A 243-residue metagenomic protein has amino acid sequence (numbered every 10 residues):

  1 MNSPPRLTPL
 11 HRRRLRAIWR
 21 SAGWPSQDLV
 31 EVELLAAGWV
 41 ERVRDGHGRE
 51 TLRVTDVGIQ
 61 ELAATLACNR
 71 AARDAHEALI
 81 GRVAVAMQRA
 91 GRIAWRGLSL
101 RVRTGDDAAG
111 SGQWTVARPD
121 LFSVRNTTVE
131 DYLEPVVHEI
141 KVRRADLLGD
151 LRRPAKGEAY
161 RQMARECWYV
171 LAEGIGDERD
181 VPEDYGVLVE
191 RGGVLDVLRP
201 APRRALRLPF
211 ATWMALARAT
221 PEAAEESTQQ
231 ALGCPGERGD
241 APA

Functional and structural regions predicted by a protein language model:
M1-L10, A17-W24, L29-V30, A36-G38 (+5 more regions): Non-catalytic C-terminal interaction segments of nucleic acid-processing enzymes
V43-L66: Accessory beta->alpha helical hairpin/"wing" motif in late/C-terminal subdomains of nucleic-acid enzymes
L66-R70, R103, D107-G110, K141-R144: Surface-exposed cleft-lining segments at the edges of enzyme active sites
D74: Entry/capping segment at the start of metal-dependent catalytic domains with acidic active-site entry clusters
E77-L79, R153: Well-ordered, non-membrane alpha-helical segments in soluble/globular domains
A84-V136: Active-site metal-binding core of divalent-cation-utilizing nuclease and nuclease-like domains
T128-Y185: Catalytic cores of nucleic-acid endonucleases
